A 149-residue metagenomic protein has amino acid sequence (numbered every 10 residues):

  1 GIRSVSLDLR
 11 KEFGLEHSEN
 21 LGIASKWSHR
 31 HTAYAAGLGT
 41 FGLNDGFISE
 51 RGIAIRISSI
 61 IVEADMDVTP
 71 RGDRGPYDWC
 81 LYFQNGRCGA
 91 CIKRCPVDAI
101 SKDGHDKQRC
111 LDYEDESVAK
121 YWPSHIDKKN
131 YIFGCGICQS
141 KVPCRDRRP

Functional and structural regions predicted by a protein language model:
G1-P149: Catalytic cores of enzyme domains
